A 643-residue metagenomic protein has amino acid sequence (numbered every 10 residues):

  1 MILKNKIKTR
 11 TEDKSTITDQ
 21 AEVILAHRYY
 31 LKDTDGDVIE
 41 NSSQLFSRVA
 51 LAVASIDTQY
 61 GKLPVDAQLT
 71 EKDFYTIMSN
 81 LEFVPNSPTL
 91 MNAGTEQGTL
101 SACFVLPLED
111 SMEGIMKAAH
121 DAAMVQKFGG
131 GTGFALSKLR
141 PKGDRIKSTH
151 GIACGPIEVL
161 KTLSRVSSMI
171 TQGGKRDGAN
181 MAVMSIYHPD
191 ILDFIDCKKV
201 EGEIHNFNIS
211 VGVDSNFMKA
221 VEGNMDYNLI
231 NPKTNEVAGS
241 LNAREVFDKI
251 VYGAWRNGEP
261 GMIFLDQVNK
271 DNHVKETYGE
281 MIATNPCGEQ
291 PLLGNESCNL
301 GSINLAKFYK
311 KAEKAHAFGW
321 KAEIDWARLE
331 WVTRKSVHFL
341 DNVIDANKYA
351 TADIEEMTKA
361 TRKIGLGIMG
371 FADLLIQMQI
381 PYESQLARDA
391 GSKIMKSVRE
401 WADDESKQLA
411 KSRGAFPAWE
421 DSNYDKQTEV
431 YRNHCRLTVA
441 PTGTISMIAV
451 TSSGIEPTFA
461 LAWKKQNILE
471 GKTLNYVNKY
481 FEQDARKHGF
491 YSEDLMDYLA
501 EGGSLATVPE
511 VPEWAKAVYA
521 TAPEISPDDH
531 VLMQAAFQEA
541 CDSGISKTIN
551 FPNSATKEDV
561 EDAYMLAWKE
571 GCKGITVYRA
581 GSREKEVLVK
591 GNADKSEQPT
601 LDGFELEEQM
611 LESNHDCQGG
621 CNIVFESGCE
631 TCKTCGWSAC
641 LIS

Functional and structural regions predicted by a protein language model:
M1, L588-G620, V624-E626, T631 (+1 more regions): Acidic, low-complexity intrinsically disordered tails
M1-G98, L106, F247-R256, V577-S582 (+3 more regions): Acidic/polar, glycine-rich intrinsically disordered N-terminal extensions of enzymes
I7-S15, S101-F318, A322-W326, Y349-D353 (+2 more regions): Active-site cavity-forming subdomains of large catalytic enzyme subunits
I17-L25, T76-N92, I186, K335-A346 (+3 more regions): Core structural elements
D19, I282, G288-P291, L340-D345 (+2 more regions): Catalytic alpha/beta core of large soluble enzyme barrels
A54-E96, L100-F104, E109-S111, P232-G239 (+3 more regions): Gly/Pro-rich turn-and-neighbor structural signature
P141-N180, K310-I344, K348, L469-V511 (+1 more regions): A structural-propensity feature for long, helix-poor, extended segments
V332-E355, K359, I380-T442, E513-K516: Internal maturation/activation junctions in enzymes
